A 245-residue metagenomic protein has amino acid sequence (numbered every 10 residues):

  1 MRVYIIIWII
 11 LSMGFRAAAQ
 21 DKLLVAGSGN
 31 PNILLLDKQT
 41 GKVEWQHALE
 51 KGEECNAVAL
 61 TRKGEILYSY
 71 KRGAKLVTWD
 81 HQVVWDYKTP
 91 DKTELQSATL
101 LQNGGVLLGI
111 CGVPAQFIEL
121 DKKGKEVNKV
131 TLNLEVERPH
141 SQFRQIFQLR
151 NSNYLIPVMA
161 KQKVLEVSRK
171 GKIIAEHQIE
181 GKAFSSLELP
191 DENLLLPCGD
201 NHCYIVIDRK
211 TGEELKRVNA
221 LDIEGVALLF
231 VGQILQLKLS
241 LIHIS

Functional and structural regions predicted by a protein language model:
A19-W45: An edge-strand/N-cap motif at the start of beta-rich repeat modules
Q20, L60-K63, L101-N103, Q148-N151 (+2 more regions): Residue-level detector of Asp-centered blade-edge/turn motifs that repeat once per structural unit in beta-propeller
L23-V25, E65-L67, L107-L108, Y154-L155 (+1 more regions): Conserved beta-propeller blade signature
S28, K71, C111-G112, M159 (+1 more regions): Short loop/turn segments immediately following the C-termini of beta-strands
K38-T40, T78-Q82, D121-G124, S168-G171 (+1 more regions): Short loop/turn segments that connect beta-strands within beta-propeller blades
Q46-K51, Y87-D91, T131-P139, E176-E180 (+1 more regions): Surface loop/turn motifs at the tips and blade-to-blade linkers of beta-strand repeat domains
E53-A59, K92-L100, P139-I146, G181-E188 (+1 more regions): Repeated scaffold domains used in trafficking and secretory/extracellular systems, primarily beta-propellers
I242-I244: Conserved small/polar residues in nucleotide/adenosyl-binding loops
